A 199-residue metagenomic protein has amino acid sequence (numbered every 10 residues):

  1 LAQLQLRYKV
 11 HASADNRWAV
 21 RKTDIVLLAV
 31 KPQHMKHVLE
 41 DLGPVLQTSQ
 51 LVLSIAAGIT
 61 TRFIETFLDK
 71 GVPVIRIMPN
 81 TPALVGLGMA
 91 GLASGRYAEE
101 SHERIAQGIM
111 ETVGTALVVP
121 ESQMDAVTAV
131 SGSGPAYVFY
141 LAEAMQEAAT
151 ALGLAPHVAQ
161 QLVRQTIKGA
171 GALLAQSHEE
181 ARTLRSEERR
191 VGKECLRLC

Functional and structural regions predicted by a protein language model:
L1, A19, M35, A155-L162 (+1 more regions): Small-residue helix-packing motif on alpha-helices
L1-Y8: NAD(P)-binding Rossmann-fold cofactor-contacting core
Y8, N16-L92: Rossmann-like NAD(P)(H) cofactor-binding subdomain of soluble oxidoreductases
H11-N16, L117: Short acidic-hydrophobic, aromatic-tinged amphipathic segments that line or gate anion-handling sites
F63-P73, M89-A126, F139-S177: Internal alpha-helical scaffold of NAD(P)-dependent oxidoreductase catalytic cores
V127-A136, R185-S186: A short glycine-threonine-serine/GTX helix/turn-capping micro-motif
E179, T183-R190: C-terminal helical subdomain
R189-C199: Single conserved hydrophobic/aromatic residue that forms the stacking wall/gate of nucleotide- or nucleobase-binding
